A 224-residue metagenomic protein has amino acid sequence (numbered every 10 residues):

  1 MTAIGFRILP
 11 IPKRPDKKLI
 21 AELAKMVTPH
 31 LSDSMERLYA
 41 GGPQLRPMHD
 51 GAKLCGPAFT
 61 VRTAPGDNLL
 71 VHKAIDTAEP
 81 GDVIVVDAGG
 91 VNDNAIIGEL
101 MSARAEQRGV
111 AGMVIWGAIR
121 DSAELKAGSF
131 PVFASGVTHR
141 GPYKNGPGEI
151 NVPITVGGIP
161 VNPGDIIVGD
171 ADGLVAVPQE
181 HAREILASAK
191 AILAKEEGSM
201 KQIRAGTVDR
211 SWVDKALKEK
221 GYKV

Functional and structural regions predicted by a protein language model:
T2-P163, V177-V224: Feature captures the catalytic cores and cofactor-binding loops of soluble hydro-lyases/lyases that act on carboxylate
I167: C-terminal binding/interaction regions
D170: Beta-strand-loop-alpha-helix segment that lines the small-molecule cofactor/substrate pocket of alpha/beta enzymes
